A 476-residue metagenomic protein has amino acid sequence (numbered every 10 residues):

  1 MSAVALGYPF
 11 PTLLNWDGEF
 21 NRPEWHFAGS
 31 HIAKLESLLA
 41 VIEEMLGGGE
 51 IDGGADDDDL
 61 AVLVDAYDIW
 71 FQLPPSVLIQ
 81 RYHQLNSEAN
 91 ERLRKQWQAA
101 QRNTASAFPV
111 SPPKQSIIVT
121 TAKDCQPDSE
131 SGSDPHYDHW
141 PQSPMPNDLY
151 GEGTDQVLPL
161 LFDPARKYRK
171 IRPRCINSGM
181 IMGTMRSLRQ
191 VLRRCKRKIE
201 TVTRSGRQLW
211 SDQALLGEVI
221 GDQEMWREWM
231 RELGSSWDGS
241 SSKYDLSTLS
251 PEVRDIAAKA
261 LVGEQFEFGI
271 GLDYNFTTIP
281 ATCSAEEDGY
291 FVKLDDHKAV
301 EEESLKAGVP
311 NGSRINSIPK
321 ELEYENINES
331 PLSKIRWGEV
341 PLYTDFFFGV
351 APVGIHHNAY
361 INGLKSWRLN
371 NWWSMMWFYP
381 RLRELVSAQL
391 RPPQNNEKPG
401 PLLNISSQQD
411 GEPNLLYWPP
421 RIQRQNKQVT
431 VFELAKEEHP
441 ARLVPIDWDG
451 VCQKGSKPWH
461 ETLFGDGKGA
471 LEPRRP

Functional and structural regions predicted by a protein language model:
M1-L60, Q80-A89, R94-Q96, R186 (+1 more regions): N-terminal anchoring/stem segment of glycosyltransferases
M1-S2, N15-D17, P74-V77, S131-D134 (+2 more regions): Short coil/turn segments at secondary-structure boundaries
V4-L13, Q84-R92, P113, D222-W229 (+1 more regions): Structural alpha-beta junctions
N21-S30, E130-S131, T201-Q208, K365-L369: Short, flexible/disordered intra-domain loops and linkers
P23-F27, P331-K334, A359, G363-S366 (+5 more regions): Extended, compositionally biased interaction tracts of eukaryotic scaffold proteins
M45-S131, Q142, G179-L192: GT-A fold catalytic core of metal-dependent nucleotide-sugar glycosyltransferases, centered on the diacidic
P146-W367: Catalytic core and acceptor-binding pocket of nucleotide-sugar-dependent glycosyltransferases
